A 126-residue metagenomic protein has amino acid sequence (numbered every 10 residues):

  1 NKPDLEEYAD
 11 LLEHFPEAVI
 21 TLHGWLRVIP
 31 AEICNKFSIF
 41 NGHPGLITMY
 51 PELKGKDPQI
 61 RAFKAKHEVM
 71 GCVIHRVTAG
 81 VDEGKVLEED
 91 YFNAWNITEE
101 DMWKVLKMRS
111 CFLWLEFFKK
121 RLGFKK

Functional and structural regions predicted by a protein language model:
N1-K126: One-carbon transfer enzymes
